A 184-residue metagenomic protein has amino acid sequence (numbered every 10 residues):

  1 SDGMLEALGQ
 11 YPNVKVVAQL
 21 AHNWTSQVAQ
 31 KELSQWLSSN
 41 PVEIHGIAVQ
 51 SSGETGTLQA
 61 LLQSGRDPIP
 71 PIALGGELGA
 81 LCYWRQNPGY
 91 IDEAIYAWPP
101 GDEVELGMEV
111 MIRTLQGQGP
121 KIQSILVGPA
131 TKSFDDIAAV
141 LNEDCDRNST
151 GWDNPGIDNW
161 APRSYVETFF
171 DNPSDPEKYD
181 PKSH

Functional and structural regions predicted by a protein language model:
D2, E6, V28-Q30, G76-C82 (+1 more regions): Hydrophobic alpha-helical segments within soluble ligand-binding/sensing domains
M4, A18, H22-Y83: Hydrophobic alpha-helical
A7-Q10, R85-G89: Short, conserved catalytic or adaptor-binding loops enriched in Gly and charged residues
V16-Q19, P71, A94-I95, T131: Conserved beta-strand scaffold positions in the cores of enzyme catalytic domains, especially in NTP/NDP-utilizing
Q19, N87-G101: Short beta-strand elements at the ligand-binding edges of bilobed clamshell
G79, I95-A97, V127, K132: Surface-exposed substrate-engagement region within the catalytic domains of secreted or surface-exposed extracellular
L106-H184: Hinge/cleft segment of the Venus flytrap/periplasmic-binding protein
